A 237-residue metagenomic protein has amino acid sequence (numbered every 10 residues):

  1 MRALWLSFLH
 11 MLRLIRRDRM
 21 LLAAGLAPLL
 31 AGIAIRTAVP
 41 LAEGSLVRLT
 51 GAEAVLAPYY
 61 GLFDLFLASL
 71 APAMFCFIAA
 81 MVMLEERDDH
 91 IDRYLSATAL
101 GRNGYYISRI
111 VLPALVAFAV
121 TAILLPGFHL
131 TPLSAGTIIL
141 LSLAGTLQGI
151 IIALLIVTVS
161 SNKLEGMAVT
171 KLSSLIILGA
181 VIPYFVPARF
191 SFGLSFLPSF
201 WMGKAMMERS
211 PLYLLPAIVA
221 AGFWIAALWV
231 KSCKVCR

Functional and structural regions predicted by a protein language model:
M1-L22: N-terminal Sec/SRP start-transfer signal
I15-S45, L62-I78, T170-I182, P216-L228: Hydrophobic alpha-helical transmembrane segments of multi-pass membrane transport/permease proteins
L41-L56, A180-C233, R237: Terminal transmembrane helical anchor/hairpin motif
S45-P58, L124-L141, L154, S160 (+2 more regions): Membrane-interfacial helix-loop-helix connectors in multipass membrane proteins
P58-A97, R102-P113, F118-L124: Hydrophobic alpha-helical transmembrane segments of multi-pass membrane transport proteins
G61-D64, P72-F77, I107-S108, L133-L141 (+2 more regions): Short alpha-helical transmembrane interface motifs in multi-pass membrane proteins
L141-L178: A structural motif at transmembrane helix-loop-helix junctions in multipass membrane proteins
